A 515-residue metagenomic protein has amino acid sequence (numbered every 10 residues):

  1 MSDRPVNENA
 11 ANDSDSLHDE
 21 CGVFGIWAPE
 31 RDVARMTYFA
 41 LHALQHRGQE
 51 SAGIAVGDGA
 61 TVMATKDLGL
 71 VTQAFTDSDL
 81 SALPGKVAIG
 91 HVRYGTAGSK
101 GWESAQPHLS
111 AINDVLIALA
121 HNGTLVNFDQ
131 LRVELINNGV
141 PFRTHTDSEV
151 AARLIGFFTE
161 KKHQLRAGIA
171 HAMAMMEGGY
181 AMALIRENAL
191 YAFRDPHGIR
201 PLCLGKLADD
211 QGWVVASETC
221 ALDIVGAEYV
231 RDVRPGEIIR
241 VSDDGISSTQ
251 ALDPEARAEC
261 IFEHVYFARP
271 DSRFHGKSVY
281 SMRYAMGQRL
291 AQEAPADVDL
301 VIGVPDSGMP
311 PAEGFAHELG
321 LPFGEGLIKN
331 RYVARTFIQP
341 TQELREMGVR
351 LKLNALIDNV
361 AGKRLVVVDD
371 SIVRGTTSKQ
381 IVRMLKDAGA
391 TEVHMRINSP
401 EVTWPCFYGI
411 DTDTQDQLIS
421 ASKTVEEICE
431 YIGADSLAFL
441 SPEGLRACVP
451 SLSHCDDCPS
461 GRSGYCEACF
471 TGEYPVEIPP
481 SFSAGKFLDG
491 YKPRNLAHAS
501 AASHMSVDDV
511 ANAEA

Functional and structural regions predicted by a protein language model:
M1-P235, R240-V298, V304, E392 (+1 more regions): Conserved short alpha-helical segments that host acidic/polar catalytic motifs at enzyme active sites
V33, T96-A97, N127, Y191 (+8 more regions): Flexible loop/turn segments at secondary-structure boundaries
F75, T144, E149-A152, F323-A334 (+1 more regions): A conserved beta-strand->alpha-helix junction
A120, I185, F193-R194, G205 (+12 more regions): Generic beta-strand/beta-sheet core signal
V140, K161-K162, P295-D299, H317-G324 (+2 more regions): Secondary-structure transition/capping motifs at alpha-helix termini and the adjoining loop/turn into the next element
H171, C220-A221, E228-Y229, G236-E237 (+4 more regions): Phosphate/diphosphate-binding loops
N188, K206, G226-D232, L252 (+2 more regions): PRPP-dependent phosphoribosyltransferase catalytic core
G320-L365, T376, T403-D413: Short, glycine/charge-rich flexible loops or terminal/linker lids adjacent to PRPP-binding catalytic cores
